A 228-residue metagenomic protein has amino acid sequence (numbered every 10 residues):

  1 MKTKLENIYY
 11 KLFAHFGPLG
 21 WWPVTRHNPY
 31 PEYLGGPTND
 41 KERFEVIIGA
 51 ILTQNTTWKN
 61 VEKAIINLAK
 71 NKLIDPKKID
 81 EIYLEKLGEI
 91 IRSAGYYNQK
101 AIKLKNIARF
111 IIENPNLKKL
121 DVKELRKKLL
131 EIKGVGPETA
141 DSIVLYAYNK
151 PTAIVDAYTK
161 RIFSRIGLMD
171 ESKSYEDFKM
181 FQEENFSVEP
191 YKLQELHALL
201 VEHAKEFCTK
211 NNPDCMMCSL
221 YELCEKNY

Functional and structural regions predicted by a protein language model:
M1-K119, Y191, L199-Y228: N-terminal polyanion-binding entry modules of DNA glycosylases/AP lyases and select other DNA-binding proteins
G49-L52, L104, D121-L168, F178-F181: Catalytic DNA-binding helix-loop module of base-excision-repair DNA glycosylases/AP lyases
L73, Y96, G134-V135, L168 (+1 more regions): Helix N-cap/coil-helix junction residues
I74-D75, N116-V122, M169-F178: Short, charged, surface-exposed loops that flank catalytic or proteolytic processing sites
D80-Y83, L87-G88, L129, S174-N185: Short, well-structured alpha-helical segments that form the helix of a local strand-helix-strand
V155-H203: A broadly conserved sequence feature marking short terminus-proximal activation segments in nucleic acid-centric
